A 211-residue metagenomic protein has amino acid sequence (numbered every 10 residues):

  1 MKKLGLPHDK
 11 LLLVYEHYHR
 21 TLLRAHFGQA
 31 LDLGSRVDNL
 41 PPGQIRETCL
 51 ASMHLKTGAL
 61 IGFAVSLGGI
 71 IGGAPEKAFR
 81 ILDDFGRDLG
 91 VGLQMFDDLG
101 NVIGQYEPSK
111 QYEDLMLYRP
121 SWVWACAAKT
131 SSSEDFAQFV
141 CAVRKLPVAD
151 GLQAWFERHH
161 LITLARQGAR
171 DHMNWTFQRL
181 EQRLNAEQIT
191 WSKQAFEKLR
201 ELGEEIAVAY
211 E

Functional and structural regions predicted by a protein language model:
M1-E211: All-alpha prenyltransferase/terpene-synthase fold signal
